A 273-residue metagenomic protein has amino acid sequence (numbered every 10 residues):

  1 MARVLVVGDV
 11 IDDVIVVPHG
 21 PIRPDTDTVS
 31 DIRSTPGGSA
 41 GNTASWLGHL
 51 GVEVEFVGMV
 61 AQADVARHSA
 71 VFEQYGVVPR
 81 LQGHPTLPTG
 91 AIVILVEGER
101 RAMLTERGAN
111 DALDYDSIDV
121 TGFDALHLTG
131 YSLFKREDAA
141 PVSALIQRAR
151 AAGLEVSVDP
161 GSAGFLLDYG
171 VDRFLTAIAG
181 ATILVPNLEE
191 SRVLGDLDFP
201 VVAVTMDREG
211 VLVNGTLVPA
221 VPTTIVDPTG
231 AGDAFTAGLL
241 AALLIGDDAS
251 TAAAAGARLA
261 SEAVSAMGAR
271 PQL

Functional and structural regions predicted by a protein language model:
M1-V57, A66-R67, I225: Glycine-rich phosphate/adenosyl-contacting loop at the front of the ribokinase-like
V4, V52-V54, P79, V156 (+1 more regions): Hydrophobic anchor at the start of a short beta-strand that flanks the dinucleotide cofactor-binding loop
V4-L5, T28, Q147-A151, G195-L273: Conserved phosphate-binding/catalytic region of the ribokinase-like
D9-V10, Y131, A234: Active-site metal-binding loops of divalent metal-dependent hydrolases
I22-D27, S34, H49-L128: Conserved N-terminal subdomain of the carbohydrate kinase-like
G48, E73, Q147-A151: Anion (oxyanion) recognition and catalysis
A125-L197, E209-V211: Conserved beta-alpha-beta core of the PfkB/ribokinase-like small-molecule kinase fold
